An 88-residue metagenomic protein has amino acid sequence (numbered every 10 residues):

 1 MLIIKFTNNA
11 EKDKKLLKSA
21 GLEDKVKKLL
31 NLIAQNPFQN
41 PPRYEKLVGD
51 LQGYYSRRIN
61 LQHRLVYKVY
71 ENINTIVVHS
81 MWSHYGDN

Functional and structural regions predicted by a protein language model:
M1-K5, N9-L16, A20-D24, R57-R64 (+1 more regions): Enriched for short, Lys/Arg-rich terminal
I3, L30-I33, Q52, R64: Hydrophobic alpha-helical segments with strong N-terminal bias
E23, K27-N31: Short, well-structured alpha-helical segments
L32-R57: A short, surface-exposed loop/turn module that caps and links secondary-structure elements
